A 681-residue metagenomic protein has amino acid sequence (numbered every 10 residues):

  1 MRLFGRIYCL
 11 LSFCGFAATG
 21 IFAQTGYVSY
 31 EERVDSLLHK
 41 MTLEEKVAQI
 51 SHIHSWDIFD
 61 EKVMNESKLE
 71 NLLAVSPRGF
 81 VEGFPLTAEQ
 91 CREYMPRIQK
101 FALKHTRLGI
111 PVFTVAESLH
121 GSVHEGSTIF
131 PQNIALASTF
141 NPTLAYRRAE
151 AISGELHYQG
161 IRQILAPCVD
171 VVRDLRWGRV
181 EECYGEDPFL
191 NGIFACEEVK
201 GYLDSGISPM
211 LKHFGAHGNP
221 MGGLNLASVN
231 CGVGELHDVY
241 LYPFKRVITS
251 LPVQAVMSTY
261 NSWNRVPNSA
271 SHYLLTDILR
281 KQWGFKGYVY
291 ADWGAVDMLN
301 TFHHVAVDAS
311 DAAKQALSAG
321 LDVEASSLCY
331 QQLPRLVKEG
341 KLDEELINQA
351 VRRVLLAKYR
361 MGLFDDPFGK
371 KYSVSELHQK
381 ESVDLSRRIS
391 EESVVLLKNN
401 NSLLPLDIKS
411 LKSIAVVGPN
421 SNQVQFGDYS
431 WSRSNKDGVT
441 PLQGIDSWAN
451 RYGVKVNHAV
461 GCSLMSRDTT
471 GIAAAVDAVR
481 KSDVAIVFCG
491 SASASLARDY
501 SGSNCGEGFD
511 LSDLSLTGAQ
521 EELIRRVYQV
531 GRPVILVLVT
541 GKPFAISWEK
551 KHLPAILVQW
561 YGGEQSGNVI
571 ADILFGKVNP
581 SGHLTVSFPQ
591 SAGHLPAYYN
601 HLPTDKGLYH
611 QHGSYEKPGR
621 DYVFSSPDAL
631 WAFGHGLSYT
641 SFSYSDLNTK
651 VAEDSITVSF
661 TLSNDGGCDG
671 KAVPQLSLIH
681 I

Functional and structural regions predicted by a protein language model:
M1-G26: Bacterial Sec-dependent N-terminal signal peptides
F22-L678: Glycoside hydrolase catalytic-domain context in secreted enzymes
